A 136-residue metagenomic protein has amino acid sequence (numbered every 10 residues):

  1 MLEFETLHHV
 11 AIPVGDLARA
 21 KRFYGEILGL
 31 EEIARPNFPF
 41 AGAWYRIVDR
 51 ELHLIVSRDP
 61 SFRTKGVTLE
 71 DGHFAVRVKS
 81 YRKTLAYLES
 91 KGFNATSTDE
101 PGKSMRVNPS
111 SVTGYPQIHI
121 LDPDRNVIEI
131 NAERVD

Functional and structural regions predicted by a protein language model:
M1-L2: Basic/polar N-terminal segments that are highly enriched at the extreme N-terminus, encompassing both cleavable
L7-H9, L69-H73: Eukaryotic phosphotyrosine signaling hubs
P13-L52, S90: Core segments of cupin and vicinal oxygen chelate
V14-A18, F74-D124, V135: Vicinal oxygen chelate
P39-A41, E70, S111-G114: Exposed loop/turn and edge beta-strand positions of beta-sandwich/beta-sheet ligand-binding modules
